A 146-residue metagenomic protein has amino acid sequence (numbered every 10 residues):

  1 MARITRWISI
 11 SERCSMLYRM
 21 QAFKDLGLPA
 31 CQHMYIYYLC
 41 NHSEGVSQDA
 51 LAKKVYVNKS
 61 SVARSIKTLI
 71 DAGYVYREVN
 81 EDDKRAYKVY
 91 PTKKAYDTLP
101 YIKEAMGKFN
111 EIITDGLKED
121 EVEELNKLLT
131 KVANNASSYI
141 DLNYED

Functional and structural regions predicted by a protein language model:
M1-L26: N-terminal leader segment of winged-helix/HTH proteins
I4, C31-Q32, S47, K94 (+1 more regions): N-terminal positioning helix adjacent to the helix-turn-helix/winged-helix DNA-binding module
S9, Y37-S43, K103, T130: Short, locally clustered residues in the helix-turn-helix/winged-helix DNA-binding domain
M16, K67-K127: Charged, amphipathic alpha-helical coiled-coil/dimerization segments
L17-S61: N-terminal helix-turn-helix DNA-binding core of bacterial DNA-binding proteins
E119-D146: C-terminal regulatory/oligomerization modules of transcriptional regulators
